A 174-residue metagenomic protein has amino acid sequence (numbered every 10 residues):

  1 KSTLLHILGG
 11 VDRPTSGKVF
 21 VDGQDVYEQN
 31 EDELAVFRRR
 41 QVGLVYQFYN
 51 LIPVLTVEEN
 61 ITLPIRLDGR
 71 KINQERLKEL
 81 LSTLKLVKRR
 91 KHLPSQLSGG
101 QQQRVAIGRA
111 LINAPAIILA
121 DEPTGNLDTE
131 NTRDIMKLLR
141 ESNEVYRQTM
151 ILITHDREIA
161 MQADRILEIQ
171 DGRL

Functional and structural regions predicted by a protein language model:
S2-I169: ABC family nucleotide-binding domain
D171-L174: Conserved switch/coupling elements of ABC/ABC-like ATPase nucleotide-binding domains
